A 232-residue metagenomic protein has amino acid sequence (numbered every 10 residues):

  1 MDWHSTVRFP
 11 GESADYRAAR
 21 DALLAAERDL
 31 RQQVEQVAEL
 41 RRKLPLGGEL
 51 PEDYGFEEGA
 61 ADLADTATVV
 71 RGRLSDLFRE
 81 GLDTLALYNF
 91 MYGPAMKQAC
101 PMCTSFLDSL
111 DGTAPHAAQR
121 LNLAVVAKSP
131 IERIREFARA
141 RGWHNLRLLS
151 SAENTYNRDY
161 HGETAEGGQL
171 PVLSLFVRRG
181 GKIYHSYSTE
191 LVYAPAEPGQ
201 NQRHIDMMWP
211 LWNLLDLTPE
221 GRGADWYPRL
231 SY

Functional and structural regions predicted by a protein language model:
M1-L85, F90-P115, Q119, F137-A140 (+1 more regions): Non-globular targeting/processing and membrane-anchoring segments
A114-R133, H144-T155: Thiol-based oxidoreductase modules, predominantly thioredoxin-like and allied folds used for disulfide exchange
